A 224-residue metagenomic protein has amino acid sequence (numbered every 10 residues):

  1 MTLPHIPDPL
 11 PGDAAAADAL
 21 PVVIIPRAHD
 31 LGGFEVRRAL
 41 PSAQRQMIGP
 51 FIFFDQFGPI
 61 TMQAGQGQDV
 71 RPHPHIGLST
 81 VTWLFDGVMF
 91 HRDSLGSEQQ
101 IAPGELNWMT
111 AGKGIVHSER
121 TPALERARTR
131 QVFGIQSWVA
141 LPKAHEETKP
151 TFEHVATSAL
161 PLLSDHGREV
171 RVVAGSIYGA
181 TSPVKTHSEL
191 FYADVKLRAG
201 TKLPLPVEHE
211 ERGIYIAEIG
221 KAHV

Functional and structural regions predicted by a protein language model:
T2-R38: Hydrophobic alpha-helical membrane-insertion signals
R27-F85, S158-P204: A short glycine-rich, His/Asp/Glu-containing loop-to-beta-strand
P50-I52, E125-A144: A short hydrophobic beta-strand segment most commonly corresponding to one strand of the jelly-roll/cupin
I101-S118: Conserved metal-binding segment of the jelly-roll/cupin
V139-R168: Long amphipathic alpha-helical segments that form oligomerization/scaffold cores
R198-E218: Extended serine/threonine-enriched, polar tracts that run as long, contiguous segments within proteins
A222-V224: Conserved small/polar residues in nucleotide/adenosyl-binding loops
